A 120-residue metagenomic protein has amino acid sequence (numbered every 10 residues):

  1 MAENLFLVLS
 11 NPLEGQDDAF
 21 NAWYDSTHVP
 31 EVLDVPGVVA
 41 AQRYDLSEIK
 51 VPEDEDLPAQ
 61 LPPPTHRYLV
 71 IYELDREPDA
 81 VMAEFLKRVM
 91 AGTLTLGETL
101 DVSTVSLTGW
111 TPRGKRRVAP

Functional and structural regions predicted by a protein language model:
M1-P120: Macromolecular interaction modules
